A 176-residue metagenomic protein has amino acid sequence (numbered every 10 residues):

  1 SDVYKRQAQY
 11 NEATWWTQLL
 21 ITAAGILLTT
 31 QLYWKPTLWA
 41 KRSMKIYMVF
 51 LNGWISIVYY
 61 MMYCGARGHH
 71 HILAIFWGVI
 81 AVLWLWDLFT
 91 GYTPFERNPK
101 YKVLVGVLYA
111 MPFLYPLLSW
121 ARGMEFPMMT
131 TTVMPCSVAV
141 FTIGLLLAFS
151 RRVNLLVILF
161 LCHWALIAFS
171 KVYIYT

Functional and structural regions predicted by a protein language model:
V3-Y4: Short, small-residue-biased leader/transition segments that mark boundaries at the very start of proteins
Q9-A24, P94-F95, A148-L155: Hydrophobic alpha-helical transmembrane segments
L20-K35: N-terminal signal-anchor/start-transfer transmembrane helix
L38-W86: Hydrophobic/aromatic-rich structural module bridging two neighboring secondary-structure elements via a short loop
W39-V49, N98-V105, S150-L161: Membrane-interfacial loop-to-transmembrane alpha-helix junctions, especially the N-terminal start
F50-V58, L108-S119, L161-Y173: Aromatic-anchored segments of alpha-helical transmembrane domains
M62-A66, L147-L159, A165-T176: Membrane-helix boundary connector in multi-pass membrane proteins
R67-T142: Membrane-proximal helix-loop-helix units in multi-pass membrane proteins
